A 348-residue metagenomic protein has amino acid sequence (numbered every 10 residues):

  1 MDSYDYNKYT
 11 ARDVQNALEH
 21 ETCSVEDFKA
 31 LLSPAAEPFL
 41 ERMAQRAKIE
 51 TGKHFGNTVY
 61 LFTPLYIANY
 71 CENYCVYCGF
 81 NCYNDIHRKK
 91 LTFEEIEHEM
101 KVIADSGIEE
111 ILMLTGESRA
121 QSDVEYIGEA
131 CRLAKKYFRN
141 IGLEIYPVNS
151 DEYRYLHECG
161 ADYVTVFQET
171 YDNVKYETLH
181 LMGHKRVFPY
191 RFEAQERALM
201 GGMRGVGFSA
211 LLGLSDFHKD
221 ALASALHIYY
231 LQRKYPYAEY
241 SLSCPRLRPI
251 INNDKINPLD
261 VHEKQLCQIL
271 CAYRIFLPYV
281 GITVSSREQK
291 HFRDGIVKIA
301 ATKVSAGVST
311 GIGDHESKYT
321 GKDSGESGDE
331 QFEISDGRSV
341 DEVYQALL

Functional and structural regions predicted by a protein language model:
M1-A36, R233-L348: Auxiliary Fe-S-binding modules of radical SAM enzymes
T22-V59: An N-cap/entry alpha-helix motif that binds or orients negatively charged groups
A47, C75, M113, V166 (+4 more regions): Conserved, mostly hydrophobic/aromatic
K53-E95: Canonical Radical SAM [4Fe-4S] cluster-binding loop centered on the CxxxCxxC motif and its immediate flanking residues
T63, M100, I127-C131, Y153 (+5 more regions): Generic structural signal for well-ordered alpha-helices, preferentially at hydrophobic/aromatic core positions
C82-E97, I103-L199, G205-F208, L214 (+1 more regions): Core AdoMet radical
S150-E158, S215-Y229, Q289-I299: Catalytic cores of alpha/beta
H157-Y163, G202-R204, P278, K298-S305: Glycine-enriched alpha-helix->loop->beta-strand junction motifs that scaffold or abut catalytic
